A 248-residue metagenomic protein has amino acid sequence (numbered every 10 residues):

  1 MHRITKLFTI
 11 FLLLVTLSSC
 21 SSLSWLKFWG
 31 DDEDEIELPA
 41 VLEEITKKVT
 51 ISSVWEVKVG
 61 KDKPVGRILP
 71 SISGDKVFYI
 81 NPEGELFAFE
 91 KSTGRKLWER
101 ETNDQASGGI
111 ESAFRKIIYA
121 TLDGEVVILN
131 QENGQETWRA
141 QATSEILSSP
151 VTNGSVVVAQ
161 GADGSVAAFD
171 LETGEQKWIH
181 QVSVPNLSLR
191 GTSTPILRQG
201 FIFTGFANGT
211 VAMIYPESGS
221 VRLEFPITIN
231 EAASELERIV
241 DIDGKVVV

Functional and structural regions predicted by a protein language model:
M1-C20: Sec-dependent bacterial lipoprotein signal peptides
S18-V41: Bacterial Sec signal peptide processing site at the extreme N-terminus
E33, K47-S71, W98-A113, E136-N153 (+2 more regions): Extracytoplasmic beta-rich repeat domains
N81-G94: Beta-propeller domains
N81-P82, T121-L122, G161-A162, F206-A207: Structural signature of WD-repeat beta-propellers
E90-T93, N130-N133, D170-G174, Y215-G219: Short loop/turn segments that connect beta-strands within beta-propeller blades
